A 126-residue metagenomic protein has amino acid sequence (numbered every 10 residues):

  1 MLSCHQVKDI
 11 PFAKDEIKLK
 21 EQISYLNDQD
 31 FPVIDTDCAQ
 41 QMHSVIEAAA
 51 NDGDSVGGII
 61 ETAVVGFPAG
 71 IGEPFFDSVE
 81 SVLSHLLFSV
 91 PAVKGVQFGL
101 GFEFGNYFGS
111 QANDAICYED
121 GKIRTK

Functional and structural regions predicted by a protein language model:
M1-F75: Glycine-rich, mobile lid/loop segments that gate access to catalytic sites or pores
D52-K126: Glycine-rich anion/phosphate-binding loop at the beta-strand->alpha-helix junction
